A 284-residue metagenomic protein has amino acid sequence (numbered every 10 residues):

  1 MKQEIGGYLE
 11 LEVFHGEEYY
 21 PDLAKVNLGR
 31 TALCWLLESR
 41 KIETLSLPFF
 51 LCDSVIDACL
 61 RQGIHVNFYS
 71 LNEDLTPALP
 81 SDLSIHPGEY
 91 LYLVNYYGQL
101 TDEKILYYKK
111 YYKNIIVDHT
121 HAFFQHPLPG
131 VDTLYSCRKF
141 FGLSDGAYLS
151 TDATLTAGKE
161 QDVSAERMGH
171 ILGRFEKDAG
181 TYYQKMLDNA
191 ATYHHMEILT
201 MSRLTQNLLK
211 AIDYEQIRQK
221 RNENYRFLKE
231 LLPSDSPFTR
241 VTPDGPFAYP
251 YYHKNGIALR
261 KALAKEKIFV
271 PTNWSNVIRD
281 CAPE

Functional and structural regions predicted by a protein language model:
M1-Y19, G180-I198: N-terminal "arm"/small-domain region of PLP-dependent enzymes with the aminotransferase-like
Q3-L23, T31-N114, A122: PLP-dependent aminotransferase-like
P21-L23, G63-N67, G88-E89, Y111-I115 (+3 more regions): Active-site regions of enzymes building and remodeling cell-envelope glycoconjugates
G130-R174: Active-site PLP attachment segment
T151, Y251-N255: Short beta-strand-to-loop capping motifs
M201-K229, F238-Y252: Conserved glycine-rich beta-strand-loop-beta hairpin in the small C-terminal domain of fold type I
R240-G245, G256-E284: Conserved PLP cofactor-binding pocket of PLP-dependent enzymes
